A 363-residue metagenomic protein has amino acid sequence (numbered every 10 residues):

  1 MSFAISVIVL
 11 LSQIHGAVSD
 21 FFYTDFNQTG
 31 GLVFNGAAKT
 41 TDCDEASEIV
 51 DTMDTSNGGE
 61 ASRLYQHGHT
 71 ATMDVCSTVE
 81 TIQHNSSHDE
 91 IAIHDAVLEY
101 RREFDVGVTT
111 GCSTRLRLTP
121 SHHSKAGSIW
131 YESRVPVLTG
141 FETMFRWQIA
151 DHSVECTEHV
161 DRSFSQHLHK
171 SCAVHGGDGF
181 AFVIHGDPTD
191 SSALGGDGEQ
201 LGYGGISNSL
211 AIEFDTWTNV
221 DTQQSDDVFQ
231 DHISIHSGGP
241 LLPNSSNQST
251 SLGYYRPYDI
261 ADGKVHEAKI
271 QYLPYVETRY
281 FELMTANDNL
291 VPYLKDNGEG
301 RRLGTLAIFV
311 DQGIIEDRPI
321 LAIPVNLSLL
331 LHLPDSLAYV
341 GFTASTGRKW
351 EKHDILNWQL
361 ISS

Functional and structural regions predicted by a protein language model:
S2-G16: Cleavable N-terminal signal peptides of Sec/SRP-targeted secreted and luminal proteins
G16-S363: Polar, low-complexity loop segments and adjacent catalytic/binding residues used for recognizing and processing sugar
